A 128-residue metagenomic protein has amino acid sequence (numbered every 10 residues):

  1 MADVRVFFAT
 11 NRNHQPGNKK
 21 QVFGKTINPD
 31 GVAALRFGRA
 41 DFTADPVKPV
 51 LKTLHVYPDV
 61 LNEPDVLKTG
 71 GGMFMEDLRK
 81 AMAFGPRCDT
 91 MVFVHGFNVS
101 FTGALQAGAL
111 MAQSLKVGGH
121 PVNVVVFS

Functional and structural regions predicted by a protein language model:
M1-V125: Flexible, membrane-associating and regulatory peripheral segments of lipid-active enzymes
